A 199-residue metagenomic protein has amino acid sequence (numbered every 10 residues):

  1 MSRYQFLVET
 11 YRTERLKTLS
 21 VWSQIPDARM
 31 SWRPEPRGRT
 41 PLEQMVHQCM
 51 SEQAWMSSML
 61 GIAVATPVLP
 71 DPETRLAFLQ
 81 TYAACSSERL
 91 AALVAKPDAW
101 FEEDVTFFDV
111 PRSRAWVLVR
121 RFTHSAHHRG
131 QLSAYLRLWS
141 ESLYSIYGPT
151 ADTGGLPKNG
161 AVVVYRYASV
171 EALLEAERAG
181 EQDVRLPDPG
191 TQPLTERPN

Functional and structural regions predicted by a protein language model:
M1-R3, A65: Short, contiguous pre-domain boundary segments
R3-V8, R75-L79, V119-F122: Active-site rim elements
V8-L19, D27-P70, T106-N199: Short, contiguous alpha-helical
S58-D98: Helix-adjacent hinge/juxtasegments
V94-F108: Acidic catalytic patch
